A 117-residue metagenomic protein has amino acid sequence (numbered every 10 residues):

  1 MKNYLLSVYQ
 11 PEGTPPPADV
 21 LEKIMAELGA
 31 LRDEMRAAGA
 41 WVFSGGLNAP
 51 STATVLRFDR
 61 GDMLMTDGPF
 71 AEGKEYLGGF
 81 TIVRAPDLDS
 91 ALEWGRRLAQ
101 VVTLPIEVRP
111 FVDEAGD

Functional and structural regions predicted by a protein language model:
M1-D117: Conserved, structured core segments of small domains
